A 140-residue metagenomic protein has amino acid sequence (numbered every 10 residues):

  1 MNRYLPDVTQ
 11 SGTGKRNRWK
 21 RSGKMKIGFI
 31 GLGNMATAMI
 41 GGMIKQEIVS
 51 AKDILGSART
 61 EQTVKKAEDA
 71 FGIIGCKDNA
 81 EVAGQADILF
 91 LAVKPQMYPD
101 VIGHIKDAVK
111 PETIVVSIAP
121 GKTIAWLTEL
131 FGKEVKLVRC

Functional and structural regions predicted by a protein language model:
Y4, Q10, G14-K24: Short, Lys/Arg-enriched N-terminal segments with co-localized hydrophobic residues within the first ~10-30 amino acids
T9-Q10, G103: Short linear sequence elements within intrinsically disordered, low-complexity coil regions
W19-K77, E81-G84: NAD(P)+-binding Rossmann beta1-loop-alpha1 motif at the extreme N-terminus of oxidoreductases
E61, F71, N79-G84, I88-C140: Rossmann-like NAD(P)(H) cofactor-binding subdomain of soluble oxidoreductases
